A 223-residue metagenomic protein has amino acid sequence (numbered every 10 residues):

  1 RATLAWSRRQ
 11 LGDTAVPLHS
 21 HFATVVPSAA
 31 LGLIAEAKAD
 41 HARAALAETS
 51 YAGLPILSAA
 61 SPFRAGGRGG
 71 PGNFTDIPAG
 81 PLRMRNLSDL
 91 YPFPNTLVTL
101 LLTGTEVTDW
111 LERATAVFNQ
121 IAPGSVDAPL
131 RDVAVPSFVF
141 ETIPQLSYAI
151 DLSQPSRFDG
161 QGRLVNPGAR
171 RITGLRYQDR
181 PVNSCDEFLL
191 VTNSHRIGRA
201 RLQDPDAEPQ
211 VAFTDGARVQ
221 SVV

Functional and structural regions predicted by a protein language model:
R1-V223: Catalytic centers of hydrolytic enzymes
